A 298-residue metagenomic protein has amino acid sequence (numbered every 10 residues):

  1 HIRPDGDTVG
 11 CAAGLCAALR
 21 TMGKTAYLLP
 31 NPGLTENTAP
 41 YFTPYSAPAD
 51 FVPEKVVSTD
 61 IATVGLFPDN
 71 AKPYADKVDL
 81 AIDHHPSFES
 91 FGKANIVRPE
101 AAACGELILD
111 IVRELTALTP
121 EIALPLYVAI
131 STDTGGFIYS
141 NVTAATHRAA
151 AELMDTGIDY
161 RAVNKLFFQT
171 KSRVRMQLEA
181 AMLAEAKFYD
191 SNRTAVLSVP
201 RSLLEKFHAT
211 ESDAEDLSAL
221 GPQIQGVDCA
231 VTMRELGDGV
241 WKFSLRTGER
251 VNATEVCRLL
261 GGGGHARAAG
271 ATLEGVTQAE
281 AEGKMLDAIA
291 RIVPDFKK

Functional and structural regions predicted by a protein language model:
I2, T8-N37, A49-E54, T134-K297: Hydrophobic helix-and-loop "lid/oligomerization" segment in the mid-to-C-terminal part of catalytic domains
A18, K72-L80, E114, A144-A145: A glycine- and small-aliphatic-rich helix-loop capping segment at beta-alpha/alpha-beta transitions that lines
L29, I82, I96-V97, L197: Hydrophobic residues at beta-strand termini and immediately following loops that shape nucleotide-binding pockets
A39-A94: Active-site cofactor/cluster-binding pocket
P44-A47, V97-E100, T247-E249: Short, hinge-like loop/turn segments at secondary-structure boundaries
A49-D50, A71-Y74, F88-E89, L118-T119 (+3 more regions): Solvent-exposed alpha-helices and their adjacent loops that cap or buttress functional pockets in soluble metabolic
G65-F67, G105, A253: Short, well-ordered alpha-helical microsegments
H85-A150: Short alpha-helices
